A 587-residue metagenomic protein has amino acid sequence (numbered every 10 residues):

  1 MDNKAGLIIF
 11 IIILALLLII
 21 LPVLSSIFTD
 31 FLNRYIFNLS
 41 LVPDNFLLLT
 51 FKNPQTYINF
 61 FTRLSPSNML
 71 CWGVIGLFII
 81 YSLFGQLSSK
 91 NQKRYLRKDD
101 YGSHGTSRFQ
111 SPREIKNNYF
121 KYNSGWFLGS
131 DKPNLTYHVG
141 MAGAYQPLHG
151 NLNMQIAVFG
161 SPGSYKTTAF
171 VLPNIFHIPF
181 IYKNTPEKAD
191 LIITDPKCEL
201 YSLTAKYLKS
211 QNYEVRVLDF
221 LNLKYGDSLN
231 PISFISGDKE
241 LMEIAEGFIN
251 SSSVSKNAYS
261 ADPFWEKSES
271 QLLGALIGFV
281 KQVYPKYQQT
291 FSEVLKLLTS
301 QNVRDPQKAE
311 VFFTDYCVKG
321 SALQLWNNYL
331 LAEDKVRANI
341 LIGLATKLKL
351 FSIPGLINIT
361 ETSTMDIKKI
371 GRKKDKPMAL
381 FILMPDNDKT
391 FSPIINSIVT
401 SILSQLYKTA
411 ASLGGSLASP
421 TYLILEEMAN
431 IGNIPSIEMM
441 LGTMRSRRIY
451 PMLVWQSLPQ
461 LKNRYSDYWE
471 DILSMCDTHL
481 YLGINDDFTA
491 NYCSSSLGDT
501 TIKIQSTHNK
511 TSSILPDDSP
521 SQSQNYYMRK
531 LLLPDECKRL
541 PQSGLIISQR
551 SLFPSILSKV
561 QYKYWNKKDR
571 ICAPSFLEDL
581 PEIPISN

Functional and structural regions predicted by a protein language model:
M1, R372-K373, I472-L473, S521-Q522 (+1 more regions): Short alpha-helix boundary/capping motifs
M1-P173, I181-E187, K510, Q522 (+2 more regions): Basic- and hydrophobic-enriched, low-structure N-terminal and domain-boundary segments that flank ATP-binding catalytic
P22-S26, N33, P147-I449, R464 (+1 more regions): P-loop NTPase motor domains
S107, H138, A142, G150 (+7 more regions): General secondary-structure edge motif
R113-Y122, P393, M428, I484: A short glycine-/small-residue-rich loop at the edge of a beta-strand within enzyme catalytic domains
D131-Q146, A322-V336, I502-S506: N-terminal short leaders/motifs
L135-A142, S253-F264, I504-N525: Low-complexity, polar-biased intrinsically disordered regions enriched in Pro/Ser/Thr/Gly
L441-I546: Conserved ATP-driven motor cores of ASCE-family P-loop NTPases powering translocation/secretion/packaging/pilus
